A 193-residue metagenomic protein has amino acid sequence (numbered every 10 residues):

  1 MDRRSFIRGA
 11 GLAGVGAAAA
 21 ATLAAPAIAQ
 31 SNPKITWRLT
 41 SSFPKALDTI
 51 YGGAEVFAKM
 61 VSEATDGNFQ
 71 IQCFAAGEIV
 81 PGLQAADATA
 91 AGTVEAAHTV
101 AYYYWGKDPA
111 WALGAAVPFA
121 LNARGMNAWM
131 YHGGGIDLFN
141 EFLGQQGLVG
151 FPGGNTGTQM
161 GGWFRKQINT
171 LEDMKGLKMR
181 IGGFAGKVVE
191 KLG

Functional and structural regions predicted by a protein language model:
S5-A27: N-terminal export signals
T22-L39: C-terminal segment of N-terminal export signals and the immediately downstream linker at the start of the mature
R38-E55, A76-V80: Extracytoplasmic "Venus flytrap"
L47-Q72, K187-V188: Short, polar/charged alpha-helical segment
K59, A90, V100-G193: Contiguous mixed-secondary-structure segments that line small-molecule binding/active-site clefts of soluble domains
G67-F69, A85-T99, K178-R180: Alpha-to-beta junction loops
F74-D87, G182-F184: Short helix-initiation/N-cap motifs at beta->coil->alpha
